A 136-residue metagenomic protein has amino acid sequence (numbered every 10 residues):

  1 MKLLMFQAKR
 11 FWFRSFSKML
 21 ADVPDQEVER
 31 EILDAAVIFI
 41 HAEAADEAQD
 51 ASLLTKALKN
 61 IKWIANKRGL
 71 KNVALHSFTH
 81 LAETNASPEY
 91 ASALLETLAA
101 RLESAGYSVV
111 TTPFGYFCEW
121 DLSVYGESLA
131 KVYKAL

Functional and structural regions predicted by a protein language model:
M1-F13, P24, E31, A35 (+1 more regions): Non-catalytic terminal extensions that flank enzyme cores
K9-K67: Conserved mixed alpha/beta catalytic, RNA-binding, or beta-rich assembly cores of soluble enzyme, regulatory
R10, A44, T79-L81, P113-C118: Active-site-proximal loop/turn and secondary-structure-junction residues that shape catalytic pockets, frequently
L53, A86-S87, L98, V109: Phosphate-backbone binding interfaces of nucleic-acid-interacting proteins
K59, W63, Y90-A100: Alpha-helical scaffolding segments of alpha/beta enzyme cores, especially the outer helices of TIM-barrel or partial
G69-N85: Short glycine-rich, basic-tinged beta-strand/loop micro-motifs
E83-S92, S123-E127: Short glycine/threonine-rich loop-to-helix capping motif typified by GTGT followed within a few residues by an Asp-Pro
L95-L136: Divalent-metal-activated hydrolytic enzyme cores
